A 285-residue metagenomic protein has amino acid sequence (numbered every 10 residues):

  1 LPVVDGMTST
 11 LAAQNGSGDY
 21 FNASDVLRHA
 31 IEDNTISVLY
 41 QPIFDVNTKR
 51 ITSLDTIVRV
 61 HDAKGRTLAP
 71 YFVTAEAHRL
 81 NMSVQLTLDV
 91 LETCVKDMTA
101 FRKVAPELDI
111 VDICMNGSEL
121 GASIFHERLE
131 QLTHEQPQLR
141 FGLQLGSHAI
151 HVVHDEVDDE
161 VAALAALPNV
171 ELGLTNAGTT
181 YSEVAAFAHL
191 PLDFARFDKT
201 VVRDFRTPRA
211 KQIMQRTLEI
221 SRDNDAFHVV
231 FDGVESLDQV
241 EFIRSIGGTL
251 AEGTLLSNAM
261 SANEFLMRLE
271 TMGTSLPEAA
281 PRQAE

Functional and structural regions predicted by a protein language model:
L1-Y20, A30, V60, N116-G121 (+2 more regions): EAL-family c-di-GMP phosphodiesterase catalytic domain
Y20, D33-L39, V84, L108: PAS/PAS-like sensory domains
L39-A75, C94, A195: A short, well-structured catalytic beta-strand-centered motif of the EAL phosphodiesterase domain for c-di-GMP
L39-Q41, D109-D112, E252: PAS and PAS-like sensory modules
M82-V157, V170, G233: Catalytic core of bacterial c-di-GMP phosphodiesterases, primarily the EAL and HD-GYP domains, capturing alpha-helical
E127-E130, E156-E160, R209-R216: Charged helix-capping and loop-helix junction motifs
